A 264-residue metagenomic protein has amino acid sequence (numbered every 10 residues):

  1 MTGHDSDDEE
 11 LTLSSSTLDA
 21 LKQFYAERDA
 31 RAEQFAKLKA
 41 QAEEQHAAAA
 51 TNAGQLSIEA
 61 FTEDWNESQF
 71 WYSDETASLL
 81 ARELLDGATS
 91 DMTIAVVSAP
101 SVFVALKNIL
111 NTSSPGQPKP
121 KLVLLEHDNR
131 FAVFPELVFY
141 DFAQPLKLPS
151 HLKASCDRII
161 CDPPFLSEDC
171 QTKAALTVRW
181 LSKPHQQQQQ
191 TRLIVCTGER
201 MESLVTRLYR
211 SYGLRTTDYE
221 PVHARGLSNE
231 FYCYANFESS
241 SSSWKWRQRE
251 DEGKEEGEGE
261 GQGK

Functional and structural regions predicted by a protein language model:
M1-P120, L227, E256-E258, Q262: S-adenosyl-L-methionine
D91, S155-C156: Local beta-strand N-terminus motif with an aromatic residue
A99-S101, L124-F131, G198-E202: Short, polar loop motifs at secondary-structure junctions
A105-Q117, P135-L137, S203-G213: Short, aromatic/basic amphipathic alpha-helical patches
L110-K153: Adenosine-cofactor binding site in Rossmann-like domains, unifying the SAM/SAH pocket of S-adenosylmethionine-dependent
C156-Q171: A short SAM/SAH-binding and catalytic strip from SAM-dependent methyltransferases
E168-S243: C-terminal substrate-binding/active-site "lid" region of AdoMet-derived donor-dependent transferases
S241-K264: Flexible, glycine-/basic-rich loop-and-beta segments that form/coincide with the SAM-dependent methyltransferase
